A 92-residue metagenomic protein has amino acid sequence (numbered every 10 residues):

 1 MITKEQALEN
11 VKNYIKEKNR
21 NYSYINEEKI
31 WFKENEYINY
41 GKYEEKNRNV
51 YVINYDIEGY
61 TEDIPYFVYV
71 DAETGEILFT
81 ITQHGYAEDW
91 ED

Functional and structural regions predicted by a protein language model:
M1-Y40: Short, non-transmembrane alpha-helical segments in secretory-pathway proteins
A7, V11, I53, V68-V70 (+1 more regions): Hydrophobic aliphatic residue packing
E27-A72: Exposed beta-strand-loop-beta-strand "reactive/processing" segments of non-cytosolic proteins
D63-D92: A short, surface-exposed interaction/processing loop segment used at functional sites
